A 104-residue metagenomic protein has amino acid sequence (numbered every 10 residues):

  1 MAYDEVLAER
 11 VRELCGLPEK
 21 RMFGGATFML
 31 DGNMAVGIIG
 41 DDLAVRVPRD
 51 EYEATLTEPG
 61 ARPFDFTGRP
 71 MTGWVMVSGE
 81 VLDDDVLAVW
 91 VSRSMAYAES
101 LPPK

Functional and structural regions predicted by a protein language model:
M1-K104: Charge-dense, helix-prone N-terminal extensions
